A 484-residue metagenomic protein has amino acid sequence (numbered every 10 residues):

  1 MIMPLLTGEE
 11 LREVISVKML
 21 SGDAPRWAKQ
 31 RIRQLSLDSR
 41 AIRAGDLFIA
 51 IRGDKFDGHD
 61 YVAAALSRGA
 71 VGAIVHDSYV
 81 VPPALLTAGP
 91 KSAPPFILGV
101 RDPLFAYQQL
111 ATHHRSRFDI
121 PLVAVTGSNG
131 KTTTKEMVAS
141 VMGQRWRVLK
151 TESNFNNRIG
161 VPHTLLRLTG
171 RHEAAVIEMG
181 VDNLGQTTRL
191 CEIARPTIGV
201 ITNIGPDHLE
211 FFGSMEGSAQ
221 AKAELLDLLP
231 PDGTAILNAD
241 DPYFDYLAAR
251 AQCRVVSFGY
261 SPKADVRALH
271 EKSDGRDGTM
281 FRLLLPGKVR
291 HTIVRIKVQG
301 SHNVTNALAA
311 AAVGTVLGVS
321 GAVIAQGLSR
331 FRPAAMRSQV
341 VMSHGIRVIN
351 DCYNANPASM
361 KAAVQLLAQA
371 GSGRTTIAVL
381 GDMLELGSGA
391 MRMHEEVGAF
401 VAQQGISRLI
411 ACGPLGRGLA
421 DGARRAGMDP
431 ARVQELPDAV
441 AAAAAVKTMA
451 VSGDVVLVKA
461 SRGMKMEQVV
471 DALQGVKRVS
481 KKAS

Functional and structural regions predicted by a protein language model:
M1-L20, A41-L47, G53, D57-D60 (+9 more regions): ATP-dependent carboxylate-amine ligase
I2-A124, T133-Q144, I159, L166 (+5 more regions): Short, basic phosphate-binding NTP loop
E9-E10, G99, L104-A239, Y243-A251 (+3 more regions): Phosphate-binding loop of NTP-binding sites
R26-L35, F105-Q108, N156-G160, M179-L184 (+5 more regions): Short gly/ser/thr-rich secondary-structure transition/capping motifs
V62, L66-S67, C191-E192, A402: Non-catalytic positions within long, well-ordered alpha-helices that form the structural scaffold/packing of enzyme
I74-V81, A239-Y243, Y260, P414-R417: Short, polar loop motifs at secondary-structure junctions
T134-A139, K272-T292, M336-V341: Acidic-glycine-rich active-site phosphate/pyrophosphate-binding loop
T188, I293-S301: A short glycine-threonine-serine/GTX helix/turn-capping micro-motif
